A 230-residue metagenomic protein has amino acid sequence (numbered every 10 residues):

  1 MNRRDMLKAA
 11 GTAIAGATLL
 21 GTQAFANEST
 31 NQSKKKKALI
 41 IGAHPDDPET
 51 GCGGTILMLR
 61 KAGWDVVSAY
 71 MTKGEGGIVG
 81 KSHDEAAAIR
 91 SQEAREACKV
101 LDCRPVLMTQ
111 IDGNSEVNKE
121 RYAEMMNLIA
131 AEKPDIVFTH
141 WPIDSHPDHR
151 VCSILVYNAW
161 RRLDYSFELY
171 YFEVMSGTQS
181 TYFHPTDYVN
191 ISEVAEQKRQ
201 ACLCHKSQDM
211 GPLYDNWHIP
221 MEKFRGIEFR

Functional and structural regions predicted by a protein language model:
R3-G16, F25-I41, I111, E116-R230: Metal-dependent de-N-acetylase/amidase catalytic core
A38-P45, E49-H83: ATP-dependent adenylation/pyrophosphate-handling site
D46, T72, A94, P105 (+3 more regions): Divalent metal-coordination and catalytic microenvironments
R60, R95, K99-D102, Y157 (+2 more regions): Class I S-adenosyl-L-methionine
V66, P105, F167: Hydrophobic anchor at the start of a short beta-strand that flanks the dinucleotide cofactor-binding loop
M71, C98-G113: A conserved beta-strand->alpha-helix junction
I78-L101: Glycine-rich phosphate-binding loop and adjoining beta1-alpha1-beta2 segment of Rossmann-like nucleotide-binding folds
